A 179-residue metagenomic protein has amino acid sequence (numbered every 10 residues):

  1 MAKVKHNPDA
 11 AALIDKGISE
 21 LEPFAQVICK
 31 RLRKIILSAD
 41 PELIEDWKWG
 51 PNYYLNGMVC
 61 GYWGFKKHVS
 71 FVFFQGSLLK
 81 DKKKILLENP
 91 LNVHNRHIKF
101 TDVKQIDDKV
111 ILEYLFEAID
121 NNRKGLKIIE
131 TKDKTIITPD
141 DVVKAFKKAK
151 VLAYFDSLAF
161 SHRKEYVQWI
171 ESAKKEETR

Functional and structural regions predicted by a protein language model:
M1-R179: Charge-dense, helix-prone N-terminal extensions
